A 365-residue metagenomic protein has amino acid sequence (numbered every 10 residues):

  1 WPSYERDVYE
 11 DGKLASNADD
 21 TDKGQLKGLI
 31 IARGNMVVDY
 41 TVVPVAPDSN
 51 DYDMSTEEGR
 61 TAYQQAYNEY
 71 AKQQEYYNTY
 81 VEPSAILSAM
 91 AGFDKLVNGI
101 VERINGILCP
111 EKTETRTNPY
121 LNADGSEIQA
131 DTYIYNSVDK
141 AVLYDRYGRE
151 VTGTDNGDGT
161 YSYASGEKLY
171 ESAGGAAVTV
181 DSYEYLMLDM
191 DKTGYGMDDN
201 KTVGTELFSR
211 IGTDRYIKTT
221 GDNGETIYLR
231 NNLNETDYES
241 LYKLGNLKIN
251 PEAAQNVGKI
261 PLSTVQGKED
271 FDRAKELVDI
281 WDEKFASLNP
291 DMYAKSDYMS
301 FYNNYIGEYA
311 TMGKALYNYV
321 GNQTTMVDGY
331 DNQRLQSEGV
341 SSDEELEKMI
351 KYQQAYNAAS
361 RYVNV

Functional and structural regions predicted by a protein language model:
W1-V365: Structural signature of extracellular appendage/secretion-system components
